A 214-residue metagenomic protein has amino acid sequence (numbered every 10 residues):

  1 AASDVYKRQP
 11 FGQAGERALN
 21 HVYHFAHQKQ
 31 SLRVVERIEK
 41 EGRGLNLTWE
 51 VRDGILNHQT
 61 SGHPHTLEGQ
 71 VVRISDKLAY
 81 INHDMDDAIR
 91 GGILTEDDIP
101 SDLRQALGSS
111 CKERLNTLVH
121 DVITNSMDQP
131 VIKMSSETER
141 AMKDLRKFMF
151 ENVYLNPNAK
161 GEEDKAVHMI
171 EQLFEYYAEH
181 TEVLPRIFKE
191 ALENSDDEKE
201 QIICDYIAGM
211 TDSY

Functional and structural regions predicted by a protein language model:
A1-Y6: Short, small-residue-biased leader/transition segments that mark boundaries at the very start of proteins
K7-R8, A79: Short active-site segment of divalent metal-dependent hydrolases/proteases that encodes the spacing between
P10-F25, R90-I93: Post-HEXXH active-site segment of zinc metalloproteases
Q28-Y214: Histidine-centered, transition-metal-coordinating active-site segments
